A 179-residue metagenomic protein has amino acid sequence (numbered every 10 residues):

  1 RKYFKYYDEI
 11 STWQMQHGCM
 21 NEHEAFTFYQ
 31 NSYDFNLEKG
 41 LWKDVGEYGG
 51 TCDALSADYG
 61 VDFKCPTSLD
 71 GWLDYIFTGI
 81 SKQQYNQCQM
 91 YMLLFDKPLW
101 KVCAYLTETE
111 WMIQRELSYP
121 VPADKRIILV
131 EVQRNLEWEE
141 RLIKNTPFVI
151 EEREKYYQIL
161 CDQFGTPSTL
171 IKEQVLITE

Functional and structural regions predicted by a protein language model:
R1-E179: Accessory terminal regions of nucleic-acid processing enzymes
